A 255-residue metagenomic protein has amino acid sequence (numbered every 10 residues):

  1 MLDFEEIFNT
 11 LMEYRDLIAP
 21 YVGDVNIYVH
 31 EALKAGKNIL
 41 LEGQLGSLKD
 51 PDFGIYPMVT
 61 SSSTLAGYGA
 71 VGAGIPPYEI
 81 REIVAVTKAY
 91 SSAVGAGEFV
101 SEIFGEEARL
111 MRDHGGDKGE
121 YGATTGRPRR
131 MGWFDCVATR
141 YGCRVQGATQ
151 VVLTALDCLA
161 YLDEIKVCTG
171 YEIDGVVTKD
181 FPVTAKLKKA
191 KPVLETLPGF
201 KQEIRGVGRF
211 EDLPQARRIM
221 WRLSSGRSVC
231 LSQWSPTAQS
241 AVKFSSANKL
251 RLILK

Functional and structural regions predicted by a protein language model:
M1-K255: Non-transmembrane, aqueous-exposed alpha-helical and coiled segments at domain scale
